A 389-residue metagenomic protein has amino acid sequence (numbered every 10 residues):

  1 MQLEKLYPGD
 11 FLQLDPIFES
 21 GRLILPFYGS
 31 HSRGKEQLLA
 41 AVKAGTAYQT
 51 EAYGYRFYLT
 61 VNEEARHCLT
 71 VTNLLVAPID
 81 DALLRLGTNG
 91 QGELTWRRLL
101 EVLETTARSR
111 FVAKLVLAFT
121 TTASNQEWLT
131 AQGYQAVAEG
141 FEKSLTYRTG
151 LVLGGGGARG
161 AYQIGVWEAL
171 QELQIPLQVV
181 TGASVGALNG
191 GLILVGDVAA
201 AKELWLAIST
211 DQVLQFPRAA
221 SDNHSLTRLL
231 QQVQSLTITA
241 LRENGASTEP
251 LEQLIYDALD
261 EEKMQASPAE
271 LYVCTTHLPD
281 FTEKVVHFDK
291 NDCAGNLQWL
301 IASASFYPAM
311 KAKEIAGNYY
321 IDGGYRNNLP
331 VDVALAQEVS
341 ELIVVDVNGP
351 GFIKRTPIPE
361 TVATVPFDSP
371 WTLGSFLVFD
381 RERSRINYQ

Functional and structural regions predicted by a protein language model:
M1-Q37: Short amphipathic alpha-helix that is part of the acyltransferase structural core
R22-G54, V273: Active-site rim helix/loop that mediates acceptor-substrate recognition in acyltransferases
A44, T50, Y55, E63-C68 (+4 more regions): Patatin-like phospholipase
H67-G90: Conserved acetyl-CoA binding element of GNAT-fold acetyltransferases
G90-T106: Conserved acetyl-CoA-binding loop-helix of GNAT-fold acetyltransferases
R97, I164, A187: Residues forming the Rossmann-fold NAD(P)(H) cofactor-binding site
G182, G186: Gly/Ala-rich beta-loop-alpha elbow adjacent to hydrolase catalytic centers
